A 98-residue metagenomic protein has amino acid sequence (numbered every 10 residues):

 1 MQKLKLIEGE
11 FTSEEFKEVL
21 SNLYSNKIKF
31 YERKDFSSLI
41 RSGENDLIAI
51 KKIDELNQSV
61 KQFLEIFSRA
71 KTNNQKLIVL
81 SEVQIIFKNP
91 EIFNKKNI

Functional and structural regions predicted by a protein language model:
M1-I98: Extended, charge-rich alpha-helical interface modules
